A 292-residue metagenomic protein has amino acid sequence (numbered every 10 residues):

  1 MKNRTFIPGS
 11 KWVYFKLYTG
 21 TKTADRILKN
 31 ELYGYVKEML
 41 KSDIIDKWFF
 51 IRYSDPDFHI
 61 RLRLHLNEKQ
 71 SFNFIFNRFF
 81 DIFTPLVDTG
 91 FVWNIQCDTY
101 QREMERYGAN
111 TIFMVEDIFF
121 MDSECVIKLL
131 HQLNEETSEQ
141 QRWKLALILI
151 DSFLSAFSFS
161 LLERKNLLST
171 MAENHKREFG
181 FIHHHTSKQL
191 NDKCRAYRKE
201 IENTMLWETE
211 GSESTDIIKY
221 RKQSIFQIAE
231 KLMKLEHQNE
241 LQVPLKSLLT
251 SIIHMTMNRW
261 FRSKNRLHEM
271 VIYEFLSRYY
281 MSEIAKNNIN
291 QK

Functional and structural regions predicted by a protein language model:
M1-K292: An acidic, charge-biased composition feature
